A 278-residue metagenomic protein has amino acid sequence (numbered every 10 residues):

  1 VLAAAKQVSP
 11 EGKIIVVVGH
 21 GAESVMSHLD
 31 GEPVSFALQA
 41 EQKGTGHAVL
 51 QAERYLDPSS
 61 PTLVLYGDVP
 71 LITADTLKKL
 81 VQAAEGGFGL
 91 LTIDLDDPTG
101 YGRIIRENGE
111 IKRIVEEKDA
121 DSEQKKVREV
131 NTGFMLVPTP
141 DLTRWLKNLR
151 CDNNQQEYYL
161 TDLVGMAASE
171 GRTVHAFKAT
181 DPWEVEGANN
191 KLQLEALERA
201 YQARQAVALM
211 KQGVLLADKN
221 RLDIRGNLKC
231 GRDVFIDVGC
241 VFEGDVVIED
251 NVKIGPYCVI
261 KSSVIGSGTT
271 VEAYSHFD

Functional and structural regions predicted by a protein language model:
V1-K79: Conserved N-terminal catalytic core of the sugar/cofactor nucleotidyltransferase
Q7-P10, R54, Q82-E85, G109 (+3 more regions): Generic secondary-structure signature for well-ordered alpha-helical cores
P10, E23, E32, I72-N154 (+1 more regions): Conserved core of the sugar-phosphate nucleotidyltransferase
I15-V16, L63-V64, F88-L91, A176: Structural beta-sheet core signal
A37-K43, L149-N154, D181-E186: Glycine-rich "substrate-gating" loop/helix at the edge of Rossmann-like oxidoreductase active sites
L65, K126-V130, K178-D181: Short glycine-enriched loop/turn motifs at secondary-structure junctions
Q155-D278: Left-handed beta-helix
